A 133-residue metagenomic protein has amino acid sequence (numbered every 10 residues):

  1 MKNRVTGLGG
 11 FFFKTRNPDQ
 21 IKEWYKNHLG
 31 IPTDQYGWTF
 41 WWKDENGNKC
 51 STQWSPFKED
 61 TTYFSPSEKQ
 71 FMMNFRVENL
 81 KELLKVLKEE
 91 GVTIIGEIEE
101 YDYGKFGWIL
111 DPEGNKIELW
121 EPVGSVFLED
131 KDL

Functional and structural regions predicted by a protein language model:
M1-K2, D60-S65: Short, flexible, solvent-exposed loop/turn segments with mixed acidic/basic and small polar residues
M1-K22, Q70-F75, V123-L133: N-terminal beta-strand motif that seeds the catalytic metal site of vicinal oxygen chelate
K2-T6, F12-S55, E89: Core segments of cupin and vicinal oxygen chelate
R16-Q20, S67-E68, M72-K116: Vicinal oxygen chelate
Y36, D102, V123-V126: A short acidic/small-residue loop/turn micro-motif
W42-G47, I109-P112, P122: Active-site beta-strand termini and strand-to-loop segments that position acidic
T52-S55, W108, E118: Conserved beta-strand in the GNAT
K58-D60, G96, E121-V123: Acetyl-CoA-dependent GNAT
